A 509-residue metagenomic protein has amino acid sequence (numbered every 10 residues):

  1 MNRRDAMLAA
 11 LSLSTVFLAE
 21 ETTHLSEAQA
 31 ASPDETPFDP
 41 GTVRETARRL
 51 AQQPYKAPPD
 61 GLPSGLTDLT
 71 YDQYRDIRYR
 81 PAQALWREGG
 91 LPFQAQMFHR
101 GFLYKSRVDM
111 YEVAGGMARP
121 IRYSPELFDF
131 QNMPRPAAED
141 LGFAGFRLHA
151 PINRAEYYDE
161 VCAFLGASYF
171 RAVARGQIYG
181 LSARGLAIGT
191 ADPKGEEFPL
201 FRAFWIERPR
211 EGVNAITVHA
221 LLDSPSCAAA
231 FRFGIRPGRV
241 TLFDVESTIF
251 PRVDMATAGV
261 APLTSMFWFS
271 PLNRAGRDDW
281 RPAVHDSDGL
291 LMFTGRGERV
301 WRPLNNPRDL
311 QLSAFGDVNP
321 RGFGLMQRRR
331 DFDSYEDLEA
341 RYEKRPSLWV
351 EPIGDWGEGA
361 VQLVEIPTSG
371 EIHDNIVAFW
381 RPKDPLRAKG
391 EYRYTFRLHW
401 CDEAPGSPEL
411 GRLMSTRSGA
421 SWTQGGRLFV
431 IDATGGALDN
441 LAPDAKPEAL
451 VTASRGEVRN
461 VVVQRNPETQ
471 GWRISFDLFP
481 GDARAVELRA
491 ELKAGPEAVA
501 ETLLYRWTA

Functional and structural regions predicted by a protein language model:
M1-S14: N-terminal secretory signal peptides and thylakoid transit peptides that target proteins across membranes
E20-A30: Signal peptide processing junction and immediate N-terminal pro/mature segment of secreted/exported proteins
Q29-Y71, R78-R80, F98, S334-A509: Terminal accessory/anchoring regions of large secretory-pathway or extracellular enzymes
Q53-D192: Solvent-exposed N-terminal domain segments of exported/luminal and surface proteins
D72, A163-L165, Q177, A256 (+2 more regions): A contiguous, surface-exposed recognition patch within enzymatic or periplasmic domains that forms
A114, P125, A220-S224, P237 (+6 more regions): A mature extracytoplasmic/lumenal domain signature
G180-G238, G357-Q362, H373: Extended, loop-rich substrate-binding clefts of extracytoplasmic carbohydrate-active enzymes
A220-M266: Acidic, contiguous internal or C-terminal segments within carbohydrate-active enzymes that form a structured patch used
